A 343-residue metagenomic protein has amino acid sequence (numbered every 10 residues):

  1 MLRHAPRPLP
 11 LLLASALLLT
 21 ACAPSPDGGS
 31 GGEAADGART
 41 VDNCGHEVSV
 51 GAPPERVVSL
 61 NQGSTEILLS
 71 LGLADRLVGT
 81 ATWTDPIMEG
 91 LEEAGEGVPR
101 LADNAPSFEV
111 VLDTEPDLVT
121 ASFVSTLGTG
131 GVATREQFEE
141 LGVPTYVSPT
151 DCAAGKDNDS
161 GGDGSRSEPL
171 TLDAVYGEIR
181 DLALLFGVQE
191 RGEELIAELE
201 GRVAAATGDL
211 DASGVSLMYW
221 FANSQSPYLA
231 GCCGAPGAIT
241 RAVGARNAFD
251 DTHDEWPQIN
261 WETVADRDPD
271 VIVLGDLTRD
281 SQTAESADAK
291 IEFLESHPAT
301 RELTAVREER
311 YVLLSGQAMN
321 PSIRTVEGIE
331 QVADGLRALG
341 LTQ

Functional and structural regions predicted by a protein language model:
L2-A14, L18-T65, D181-Y219, R337-Q343: Bacterial Sec-exported substrate-binding components of ABC uptake systems
V41-G45, P99-E109, T129, H253-N260: Short helix-initiation/N-cap motifs at beta->coil->alpha
R56-T114, L118-L127: A short, structured surface patch at a secondary-structure boundary
S64-I67, L73, S107, G130-T134 (+11 more regions): Stable alpha-helical elements in mature extracytoplasmic
D85-P86, L229-W256: Alpha-helical, coiled-coil/dimerization segments enriched in small aliphatic residues
P86, S125-A133, V143-A183, S213-G237 (+1 more regions): Extracytoplasmic ligand-binding site segments that recognize negatively charged/polar headgroups
F108, L112-A121, W261-L277: Proline-aspartate-enriched helix->loop->beta-strand connector
P169-E178, D251-T252, V273-Q343: Structured C-terminal subdomain patch of bacterial secreted/periplasmic proteins
